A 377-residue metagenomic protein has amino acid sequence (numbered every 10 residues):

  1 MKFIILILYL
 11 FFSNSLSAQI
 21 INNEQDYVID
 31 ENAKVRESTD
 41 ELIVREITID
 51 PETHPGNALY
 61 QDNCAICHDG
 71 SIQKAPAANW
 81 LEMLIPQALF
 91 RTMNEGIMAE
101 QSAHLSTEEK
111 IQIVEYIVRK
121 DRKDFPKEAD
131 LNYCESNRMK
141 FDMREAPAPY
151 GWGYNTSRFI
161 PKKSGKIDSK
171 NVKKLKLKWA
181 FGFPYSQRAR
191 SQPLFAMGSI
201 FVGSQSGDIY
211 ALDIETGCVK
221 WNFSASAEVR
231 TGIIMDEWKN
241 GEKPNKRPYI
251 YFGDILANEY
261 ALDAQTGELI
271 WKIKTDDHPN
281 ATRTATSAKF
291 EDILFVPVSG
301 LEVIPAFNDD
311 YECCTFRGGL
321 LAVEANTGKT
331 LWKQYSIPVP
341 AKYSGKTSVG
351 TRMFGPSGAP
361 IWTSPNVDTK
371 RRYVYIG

Functional and structural regions predicted by a protein language model:
I20-L59, N137: Electrostatic cytochrome c docking/interface patches
E24-D30, V35, A75-R122, Y373: Extracytoplasmic electron-transfer domains, predominantly the class I c-type cytochrome c fold
N32-V35, N132-L177, S336, A341: Blade/loop signatures of beta-propeller domains
G56, Y60-S71, L89, I113: The canonical Cys-X-X-Cys-His
A146-G153, S186-D208, A227-N258, T282-E312 (+2 more regions): Repeat-blade elements of multi-bladed beta-propeller folds
K176-K178, C218-W221, E268-K272, L331-W332: A structural motif specific to WD40 beta-propellers
G182-F183, A227, K274-D277, K333-G355: Surface-exposed loop and turn segments in beta-propeller and other repeat-based domains that flank or scaffold
L262-D263, T315-K329: Beta-propeller blade signature
